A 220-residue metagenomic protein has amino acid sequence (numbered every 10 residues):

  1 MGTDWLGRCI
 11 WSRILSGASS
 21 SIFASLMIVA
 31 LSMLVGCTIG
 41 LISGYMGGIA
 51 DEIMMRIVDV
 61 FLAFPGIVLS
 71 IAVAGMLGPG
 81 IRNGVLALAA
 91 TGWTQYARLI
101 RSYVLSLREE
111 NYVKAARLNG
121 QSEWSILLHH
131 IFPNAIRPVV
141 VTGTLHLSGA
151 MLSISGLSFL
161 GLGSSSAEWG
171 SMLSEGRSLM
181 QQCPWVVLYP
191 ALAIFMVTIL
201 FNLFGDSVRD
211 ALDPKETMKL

Functional and structural regions predicted by a protein language model:
M1-V29, M172-A191: Periplasmic/extracellular loop-to-transmembrane helix junction in inner-membrane transport proteins
D4, M27, L31-L107: Generic hydrophobic transmembrane alpha-helix motif, especially the helices
I10, I14, A18, I22 (+7 more regions): Hydrophobic alpha-helical elements at and bordering transmembrane segments of multi-pass membrane proteins
L26, A30-T38, I42, A90 (+6 more regions): Generic alpha-helical transmembrane segments of integral inner-membrane proteins, especially permease/transport modules
L41, I71-G75, G84, L88 (+4 more regions): Transmembrane alpha-helix boundary and packing residues in multipass membrane permease domains and related
A74-M76, L88, Y103-V104, S153-A193 (+1 more regions): Glycine-rich helix-loop "coupling/hinge" segments at transmembrane-helix boundaries in multipass transporters
L203-L220: Short cytosolic juxtamembrane segments of multi-pass membrane proteins
